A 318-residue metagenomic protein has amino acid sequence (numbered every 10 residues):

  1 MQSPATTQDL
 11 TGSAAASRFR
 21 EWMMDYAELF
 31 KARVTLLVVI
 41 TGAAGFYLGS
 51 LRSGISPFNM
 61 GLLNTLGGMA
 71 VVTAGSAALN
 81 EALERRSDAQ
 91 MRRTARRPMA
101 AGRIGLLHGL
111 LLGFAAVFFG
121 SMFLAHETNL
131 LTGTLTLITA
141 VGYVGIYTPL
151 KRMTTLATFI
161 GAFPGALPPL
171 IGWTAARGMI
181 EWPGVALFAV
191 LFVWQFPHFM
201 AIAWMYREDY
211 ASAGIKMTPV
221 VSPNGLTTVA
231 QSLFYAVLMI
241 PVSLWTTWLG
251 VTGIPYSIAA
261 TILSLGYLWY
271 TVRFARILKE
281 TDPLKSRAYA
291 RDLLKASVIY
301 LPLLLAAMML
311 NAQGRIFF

Functional and structural regions predicted by a protein language model:
P4-E21, L83-I104, M200-T228, K279-P283: Cytosolic, membrane-interface loops and tails of multi-pass inner-membrane proteins
I40-A43, R97-P98, F118, I160-A176 (+2 more regions): Small-residue-rich segments of transmembrane alpha-helices in multi-pass membrane proteins, especially helix faces
I40-L48, R52-R85, R93, V117-S121 (+2 more regions): Membrane-embedded alpha-helical segments that form the functional core of polytopic membrane enzymes, especially those
V71-L79, V141-P149, V190-R207, I240 (+1 more regions): Transmembrane alpha-helical segments that form the membrane-embedded catalytic/substrate-channel core of multi-pass
R85, R93-T134, P223-T247: Multi-pass membrane catalytic core of lipid/isoprenoid biosynthesis enzymes
L106-A176: Intramembrane alpha-helical segments
L268-L303: Interfacial loop-to-transmembrane junctions
A306-F318: Juxtamembrane boundary at the C-terminal end of a transmembrane helix
